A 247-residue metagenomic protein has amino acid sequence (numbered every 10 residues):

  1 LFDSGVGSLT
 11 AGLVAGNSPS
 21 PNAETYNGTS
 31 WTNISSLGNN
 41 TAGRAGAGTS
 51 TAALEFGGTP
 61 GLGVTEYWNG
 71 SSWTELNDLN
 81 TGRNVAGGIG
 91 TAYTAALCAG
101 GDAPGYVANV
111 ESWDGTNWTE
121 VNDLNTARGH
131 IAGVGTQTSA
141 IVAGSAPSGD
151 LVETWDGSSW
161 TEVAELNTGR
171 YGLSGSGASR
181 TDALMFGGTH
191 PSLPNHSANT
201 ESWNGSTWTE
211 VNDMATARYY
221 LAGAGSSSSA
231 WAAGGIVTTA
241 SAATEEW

Functional and structural regions predicted by a protein language model:
L1-W247: Polar, enzyme-active/binding microenvironments
